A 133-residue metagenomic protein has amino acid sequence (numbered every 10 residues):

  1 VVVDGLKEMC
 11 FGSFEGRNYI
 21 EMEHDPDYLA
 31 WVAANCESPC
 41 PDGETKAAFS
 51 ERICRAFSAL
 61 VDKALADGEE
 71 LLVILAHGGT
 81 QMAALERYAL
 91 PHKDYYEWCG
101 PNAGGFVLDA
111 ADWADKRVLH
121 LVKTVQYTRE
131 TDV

Functional and structural regions predicted by a protein language model:
V1-C54: Phosphate-handling substructures
M9-I20, D62-E70, L85-V133: Acidic, low-complexity terminal tails and accessory targeting/binding regions of phosphate-metabolizing enzymes
D25, S58-L60, K93: A generic local structural motif
D42-E44, S58, G104: A generic alpha-helix propensity feature with a strong bias for hydrophobic helices
S50, C54-L65: Generic structural signal for well-ordered alpha-helical scaffold segments
E70-G78: Generic beta-sheet signal
T80-A84: Glycine-rich phosphate-binding loops at beta-strand->alpha-helix junctions
